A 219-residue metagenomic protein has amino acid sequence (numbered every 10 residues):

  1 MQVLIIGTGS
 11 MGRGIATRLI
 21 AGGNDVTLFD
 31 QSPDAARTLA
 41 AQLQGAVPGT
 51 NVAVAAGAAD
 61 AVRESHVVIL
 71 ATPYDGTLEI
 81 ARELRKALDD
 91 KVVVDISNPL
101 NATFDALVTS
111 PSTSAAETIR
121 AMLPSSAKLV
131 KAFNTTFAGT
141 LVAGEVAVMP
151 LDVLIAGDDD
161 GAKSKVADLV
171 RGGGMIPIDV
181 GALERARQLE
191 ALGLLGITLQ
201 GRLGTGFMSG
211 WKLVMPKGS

Functional and structural regions predicted by a protein language model:
M1-Q42: NAD(P)+-binding Rossmann beta1-loop-alpha1 motif at the extreme N-terminus of oxidoreductases
G14, R18, M122, L169: Rossmann-fold NAD(P)-dependent oxidoreductase module
A46-V92, I96-T103: Rossmann-like NAD(P)-binding element
V54, K128-A132, I178-V180: General beta-strand structural signal in soluble alpha/beta enzymes
S97-G139, A143-E145: Rossmann-fold NAD(P)-binding glycine/threonine-rich loop
L151-S219: Active-site-lining helix/loop region of Rossmann-like oxidoreductase modules
